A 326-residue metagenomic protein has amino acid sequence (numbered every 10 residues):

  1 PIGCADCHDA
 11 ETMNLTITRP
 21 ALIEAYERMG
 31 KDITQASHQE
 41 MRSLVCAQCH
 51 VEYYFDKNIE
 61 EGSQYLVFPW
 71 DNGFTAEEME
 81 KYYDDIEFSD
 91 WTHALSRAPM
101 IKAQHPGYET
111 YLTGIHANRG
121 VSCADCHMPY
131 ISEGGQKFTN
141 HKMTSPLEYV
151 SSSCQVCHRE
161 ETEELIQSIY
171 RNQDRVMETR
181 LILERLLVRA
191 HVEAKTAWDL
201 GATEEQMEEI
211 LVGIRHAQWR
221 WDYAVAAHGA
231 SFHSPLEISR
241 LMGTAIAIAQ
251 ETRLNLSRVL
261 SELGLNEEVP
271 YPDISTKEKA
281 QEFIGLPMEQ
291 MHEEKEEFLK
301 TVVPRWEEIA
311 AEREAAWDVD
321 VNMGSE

Functional and structural regions predicted by a protein language model:
P1-D125, P129-V302: Primarily the internal scaffold of c-type cytochrome electron-transfer domains, especially repeated/multiheme c-type
A311-E326: Extended, compositionally biased alpha-helical segments that mediate assembly or anchoring
